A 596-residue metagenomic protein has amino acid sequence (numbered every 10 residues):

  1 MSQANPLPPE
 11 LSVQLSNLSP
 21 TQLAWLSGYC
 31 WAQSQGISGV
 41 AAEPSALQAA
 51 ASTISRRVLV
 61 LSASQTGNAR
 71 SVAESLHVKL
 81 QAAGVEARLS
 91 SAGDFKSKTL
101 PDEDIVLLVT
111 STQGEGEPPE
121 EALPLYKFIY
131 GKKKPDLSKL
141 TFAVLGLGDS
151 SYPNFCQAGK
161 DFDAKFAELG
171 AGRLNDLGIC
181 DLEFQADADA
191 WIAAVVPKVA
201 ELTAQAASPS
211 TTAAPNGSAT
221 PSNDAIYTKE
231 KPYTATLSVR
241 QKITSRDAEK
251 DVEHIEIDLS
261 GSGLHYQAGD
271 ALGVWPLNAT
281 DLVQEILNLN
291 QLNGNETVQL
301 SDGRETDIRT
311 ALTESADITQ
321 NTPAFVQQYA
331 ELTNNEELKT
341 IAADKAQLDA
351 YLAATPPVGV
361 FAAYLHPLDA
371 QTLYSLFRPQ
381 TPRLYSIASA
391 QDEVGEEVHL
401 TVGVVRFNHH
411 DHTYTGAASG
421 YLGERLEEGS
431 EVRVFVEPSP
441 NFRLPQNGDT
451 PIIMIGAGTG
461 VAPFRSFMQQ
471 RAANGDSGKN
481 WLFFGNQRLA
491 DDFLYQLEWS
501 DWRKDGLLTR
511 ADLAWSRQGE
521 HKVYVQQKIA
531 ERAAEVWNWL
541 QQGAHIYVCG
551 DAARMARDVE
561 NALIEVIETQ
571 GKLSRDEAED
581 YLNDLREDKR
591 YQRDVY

Functional and structural regions predicted by a protein language model:
M1-Y596: FNR-like FAD-binding dehydrogenase module
